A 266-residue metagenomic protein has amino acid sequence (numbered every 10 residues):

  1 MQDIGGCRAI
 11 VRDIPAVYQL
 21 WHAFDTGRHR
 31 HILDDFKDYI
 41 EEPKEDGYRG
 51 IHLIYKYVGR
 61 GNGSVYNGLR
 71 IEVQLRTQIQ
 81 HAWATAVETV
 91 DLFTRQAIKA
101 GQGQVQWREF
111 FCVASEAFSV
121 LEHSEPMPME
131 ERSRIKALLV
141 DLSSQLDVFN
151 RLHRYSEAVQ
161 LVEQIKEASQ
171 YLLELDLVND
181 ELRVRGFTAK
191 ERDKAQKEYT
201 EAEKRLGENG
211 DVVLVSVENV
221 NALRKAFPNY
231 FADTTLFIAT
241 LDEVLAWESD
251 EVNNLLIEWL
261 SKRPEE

Functional and structural regions predicted by a protein language model:
M1-R8: Polyanion/phosphate-binding surface patch
R12-A16: Helix N-cap motif at beta-to-alpha junctions
V17-A23, A195-E198, A226: Hydrophobic side chains in well-ordered alpha-helices
F24, R30-N62: Short Gly/Thr-rich strand-loop-strand
Y66-Y171, L175: An acidic, glycine-/histidine-flanked metal-binding catalytic module
E181-K190, V213: A short, exposed loop/beta-hairpin motif centered on an aromatic-Gly-Thr core
E191-L206: A short, charged, amphipathic alpha-helix used as a generic interaction element across diverse proteins
G207-N254: Short, mixed-charge low-complexity intrinsically disordered segments
